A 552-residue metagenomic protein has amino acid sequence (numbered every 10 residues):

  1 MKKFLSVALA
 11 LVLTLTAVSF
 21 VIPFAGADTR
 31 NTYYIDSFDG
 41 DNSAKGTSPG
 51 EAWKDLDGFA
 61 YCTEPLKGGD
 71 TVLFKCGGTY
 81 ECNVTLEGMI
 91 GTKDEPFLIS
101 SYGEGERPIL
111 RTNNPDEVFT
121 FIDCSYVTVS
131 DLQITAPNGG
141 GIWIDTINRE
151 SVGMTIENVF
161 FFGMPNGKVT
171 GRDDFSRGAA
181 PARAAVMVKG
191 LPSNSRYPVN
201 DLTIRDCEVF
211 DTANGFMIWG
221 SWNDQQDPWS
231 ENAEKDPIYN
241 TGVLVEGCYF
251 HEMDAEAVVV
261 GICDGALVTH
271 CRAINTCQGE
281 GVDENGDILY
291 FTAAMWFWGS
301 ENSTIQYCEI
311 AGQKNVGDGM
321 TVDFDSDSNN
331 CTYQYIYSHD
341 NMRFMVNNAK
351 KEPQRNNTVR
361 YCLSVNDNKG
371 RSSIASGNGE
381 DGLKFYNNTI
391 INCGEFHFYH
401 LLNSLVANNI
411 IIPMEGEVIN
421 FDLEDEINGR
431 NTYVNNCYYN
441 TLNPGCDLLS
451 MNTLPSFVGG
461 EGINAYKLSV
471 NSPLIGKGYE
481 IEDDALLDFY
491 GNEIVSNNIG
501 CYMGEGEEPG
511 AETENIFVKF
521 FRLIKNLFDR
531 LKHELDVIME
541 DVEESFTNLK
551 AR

Functional and structural regions predicted by a protein language model:
L15-T29: Sec-dependent signal peptide cleavage junction
S37-K75, T79-E81, T85, S472 (+3 more regions): Acidic Gly/Asp/Thr-rich repetitive segments characteristic of extracellular carbohydrate-active and adhesion proteins
D57-P65, Y80-I90, L110, F119 (+5 more regions): Short, T/G/N/S-enriched strand-turn elements that build extracellular solenoid repeat scaffolds
L73, T85, S100, I109-R111 (+15 more regions): Extracellular beta-strand solenoid repeats
T79, I90-G140, F162-P181, M451-P455: Right-handed parallel beta-helix/beta-spiral solenoid domain characteristic of secreted/periplasmic
P96, G103-G105, S125-A136, E150-P165 (+12 more regions): Right-handed parallel beta-helix
N420-N452: Leucine-rich solenoid repeat scaffolds
S472-E514, V518: Surface beta-loop-beta hairpin patches that serve as ligand-binding interfaces in beta-rich domains
